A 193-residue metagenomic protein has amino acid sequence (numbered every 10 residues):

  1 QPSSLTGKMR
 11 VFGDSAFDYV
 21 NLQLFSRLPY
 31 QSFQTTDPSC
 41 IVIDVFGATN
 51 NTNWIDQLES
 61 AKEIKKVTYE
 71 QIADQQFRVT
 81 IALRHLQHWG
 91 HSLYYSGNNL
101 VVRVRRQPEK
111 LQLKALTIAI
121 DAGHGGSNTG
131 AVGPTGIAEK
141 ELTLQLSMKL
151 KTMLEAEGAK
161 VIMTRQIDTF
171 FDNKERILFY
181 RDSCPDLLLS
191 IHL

Functional and structural regions predicted by a protein language model:
Q1-A122, G126-N128, G133, L142-L146 (+4 more regions): Short linear recognition/processing motifs and adjacent strand/loop elements at protein termini and domain edges
G136: Catalytic tyrosine of NAD(P)H-dependent dehydrogenase/reductases that use a Tyr as the general acid/base
M163-F170: Short beta->alpha junction loops
N173-D186: Mature extracellular/periplasmic domains of secretome proteins
